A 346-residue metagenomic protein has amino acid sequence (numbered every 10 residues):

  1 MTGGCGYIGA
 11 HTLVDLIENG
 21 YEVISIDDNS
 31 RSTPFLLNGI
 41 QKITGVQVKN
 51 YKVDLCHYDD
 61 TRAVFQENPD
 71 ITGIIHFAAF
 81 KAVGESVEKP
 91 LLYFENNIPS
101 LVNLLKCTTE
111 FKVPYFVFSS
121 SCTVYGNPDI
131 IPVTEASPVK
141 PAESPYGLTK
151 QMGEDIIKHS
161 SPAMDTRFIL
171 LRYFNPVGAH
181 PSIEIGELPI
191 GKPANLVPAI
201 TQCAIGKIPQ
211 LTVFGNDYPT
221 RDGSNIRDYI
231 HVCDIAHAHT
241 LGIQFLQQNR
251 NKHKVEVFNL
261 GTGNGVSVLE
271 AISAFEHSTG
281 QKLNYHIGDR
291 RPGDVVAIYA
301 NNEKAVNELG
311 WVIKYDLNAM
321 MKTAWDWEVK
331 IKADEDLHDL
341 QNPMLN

Functional and structural regions predicted by a protein language model:
M1-G73, K192: N-terminal Rossmann/SDR dinucleotide-binding element
I43-N50, M164-T166, Q281-L283: A short helix-to-beta-strand connector/capping loop
C56-H57, K89, N301, D316: Acidic/polar helix N-cap motif
T72-I75, V117: N-terminal Rossmann-like NAD(P) cofactor-binding module of classical short-chain dehydrogenase/reductase
F77-K81, S120-S121: Conserved NAD(P)H cofactor-binding loop of Rossmann-fold oxidoreductase domains
E88-L91, E95-K106, V124-N175, E184-N195: Catalytic helix-loop patch of NAD(P)-dependent Rossmann-fold dehydrogenases
V197-N346: C-terminal substrate-binding subdomain of Rossmann-fold SDR/epimerase-dehydratase oxidoreductases
